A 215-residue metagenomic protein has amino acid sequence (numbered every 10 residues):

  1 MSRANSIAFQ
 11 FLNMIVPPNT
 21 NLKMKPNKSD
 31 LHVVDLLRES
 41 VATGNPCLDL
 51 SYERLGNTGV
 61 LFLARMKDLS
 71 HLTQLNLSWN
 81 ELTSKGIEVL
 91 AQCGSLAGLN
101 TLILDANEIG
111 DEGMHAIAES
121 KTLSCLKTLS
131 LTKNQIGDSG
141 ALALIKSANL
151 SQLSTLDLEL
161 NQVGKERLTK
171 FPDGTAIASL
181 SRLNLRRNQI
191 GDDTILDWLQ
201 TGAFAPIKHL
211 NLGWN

Functional and structural regions predicted by a protein language model:
S2-K85, D105: LRR N-terminal entry segment and analogous cap-like coil->beta motifs
S6, M14, M24-S29, T101 (+6 more regions): N-terminal cationic leader/targeting segments used for protein routing and processing
V16-N19, S40-C47, D68-Q74, G94-T101 (+4 more regions): Leucine-rich repeat
L22, S29-L31, L36, L168-F171 (+3 more regions): Intrinsically disordered, low-complexity linker/propeptide segments enriched in Ser/Thr/Gly/Pro and acidic residues
E53, L77-N80, L104-N107, N134 (+3 more regions): Consensus "Asn ladder" position of solenoid repeat domains
L55-A64, L82-A91, I109-A118, I136-A143 (+2 more regions): The leucine-rich repeat
D192-W214: Ankyrin-repeat and related helical/solenoid repeat scaffolds used for protein-protein interactions
